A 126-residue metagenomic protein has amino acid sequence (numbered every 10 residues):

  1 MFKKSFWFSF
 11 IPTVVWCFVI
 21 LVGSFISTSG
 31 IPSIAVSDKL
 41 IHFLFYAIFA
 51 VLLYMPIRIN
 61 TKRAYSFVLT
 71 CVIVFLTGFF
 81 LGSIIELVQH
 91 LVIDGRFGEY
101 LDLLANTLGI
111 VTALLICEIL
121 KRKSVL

Functional and structural regions predicted by a protein language model:
M1-L103, T107-L126: Bulky hydrophobic segments
